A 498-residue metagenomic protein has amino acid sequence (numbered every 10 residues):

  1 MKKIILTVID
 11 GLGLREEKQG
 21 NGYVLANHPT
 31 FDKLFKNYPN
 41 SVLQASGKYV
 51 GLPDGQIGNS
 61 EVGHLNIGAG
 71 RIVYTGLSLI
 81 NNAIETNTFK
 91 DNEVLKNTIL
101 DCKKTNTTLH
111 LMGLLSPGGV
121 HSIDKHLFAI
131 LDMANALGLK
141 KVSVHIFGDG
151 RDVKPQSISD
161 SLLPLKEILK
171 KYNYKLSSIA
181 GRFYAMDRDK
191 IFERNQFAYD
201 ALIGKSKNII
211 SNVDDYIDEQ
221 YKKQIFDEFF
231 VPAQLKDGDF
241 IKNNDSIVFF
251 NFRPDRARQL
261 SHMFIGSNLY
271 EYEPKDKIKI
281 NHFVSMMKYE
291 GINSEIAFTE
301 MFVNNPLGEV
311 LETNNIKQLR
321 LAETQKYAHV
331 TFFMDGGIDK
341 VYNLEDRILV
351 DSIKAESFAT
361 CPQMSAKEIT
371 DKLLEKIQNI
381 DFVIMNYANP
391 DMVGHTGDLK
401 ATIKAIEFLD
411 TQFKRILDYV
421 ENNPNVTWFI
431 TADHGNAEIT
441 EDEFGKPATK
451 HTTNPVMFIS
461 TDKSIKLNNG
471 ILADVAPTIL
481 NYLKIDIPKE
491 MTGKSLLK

Functional and structural regions predicted by a protein language model:
M1-K498: Feature captures the catalytic ectodomains and active-site-proximal regions of enzymes that hydrolyze or transfer
